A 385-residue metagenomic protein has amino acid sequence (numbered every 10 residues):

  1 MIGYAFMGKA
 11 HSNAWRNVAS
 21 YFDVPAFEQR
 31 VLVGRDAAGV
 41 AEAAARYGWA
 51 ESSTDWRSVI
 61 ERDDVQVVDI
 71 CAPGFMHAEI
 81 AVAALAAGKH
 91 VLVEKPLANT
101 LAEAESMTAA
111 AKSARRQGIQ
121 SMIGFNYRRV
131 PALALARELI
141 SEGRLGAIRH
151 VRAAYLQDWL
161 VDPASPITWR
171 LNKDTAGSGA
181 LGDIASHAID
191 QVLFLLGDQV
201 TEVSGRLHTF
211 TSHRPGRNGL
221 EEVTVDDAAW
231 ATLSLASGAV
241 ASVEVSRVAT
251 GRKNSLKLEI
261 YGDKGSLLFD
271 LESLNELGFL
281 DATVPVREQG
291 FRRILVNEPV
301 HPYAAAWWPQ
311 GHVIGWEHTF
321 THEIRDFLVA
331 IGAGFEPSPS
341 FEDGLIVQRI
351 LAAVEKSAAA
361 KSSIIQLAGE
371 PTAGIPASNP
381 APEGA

Functional and structural regions predicted by a protein language model:
M1-Y47: N-terminal Rossmann-like dinucleotide-binding module
D36-A38, Y47-A110, T319: Beta-loop-alpha module in the N-terminal Rossmann-like domain of NAD(P)-dependent dehydrogenases, especially those
G88, G118, G143, G238 (+2 more regions): Glycine-centered short loops/turns at secondary-structure junctions
V93, N99, S121-I123, R152 (+1 more regions): Hydrophobic residues in well-ordered beta-strands that form the structural core
Q117-I119, Y127-V223, L277, K361: Predominantly a Rossmann-like dinucleotide-binding segment in NAD(P)-dependent oxidoreductases
I119, G146-H150, K356-A385: C-terminal capping/lid region of NAD(P)-dependent oxidoreductase domains
N126, P215-E222, W230, S234-L235 (+4 more regions): C-terminal glycine/acidic-rich active-site capping loop/insertion
I189, F194-E202, H208-F210, G219-L267 (+1 more regions): Glycine-rich, aromatic-lined ligand/substrate-binding cores of catalytic and carbohydrate-binding domains
